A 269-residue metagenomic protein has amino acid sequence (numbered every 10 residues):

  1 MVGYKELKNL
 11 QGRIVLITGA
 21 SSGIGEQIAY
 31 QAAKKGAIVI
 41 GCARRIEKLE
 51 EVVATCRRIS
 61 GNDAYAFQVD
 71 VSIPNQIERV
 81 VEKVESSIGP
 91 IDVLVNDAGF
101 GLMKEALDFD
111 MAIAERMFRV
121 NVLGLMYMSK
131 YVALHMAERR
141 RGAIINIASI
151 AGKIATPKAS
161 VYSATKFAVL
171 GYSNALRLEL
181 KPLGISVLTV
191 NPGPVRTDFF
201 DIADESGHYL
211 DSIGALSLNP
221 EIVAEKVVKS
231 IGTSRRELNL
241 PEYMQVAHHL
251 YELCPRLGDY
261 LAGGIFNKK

Functional and structural regions predicted by a protein language model:
I14, S21-S22: Conserved glycine-rich cofactor-binding loop
K35-E51: Conserved glycine-rich Rossmann-like NAD(P)H-binding loop of the short-chain dehydrogenase/reductase
F67-R79, M111: The beta1-alpha1 cofactor-binding region of Rossmann-like NAD(H)/NADP(H)-dependent oxidoreductases
E105-A106, D110-F118: Substrate-binding pocket helix/loop in short-chain dehydrogenase/reductase
S129, T165: Active-site helix of classical SDR
S149: Residue(s) in the substrate-gating loop at a strand-loop-helix junction that position the organic substrate next
K181-E242: SDR active-site lid
